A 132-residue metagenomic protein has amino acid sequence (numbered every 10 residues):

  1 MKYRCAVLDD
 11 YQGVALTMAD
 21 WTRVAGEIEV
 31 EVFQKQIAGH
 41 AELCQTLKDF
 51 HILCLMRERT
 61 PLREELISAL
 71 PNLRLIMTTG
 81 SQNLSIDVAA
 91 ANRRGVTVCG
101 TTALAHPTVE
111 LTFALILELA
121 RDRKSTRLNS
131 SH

Functional and structural regions predicted by a protein language model:
M1-I52, M56-R57: N-terminal glycine-/charge-rich "phosphate-binding" loop or analogous flexible N-terminal tail
F50-R127: Phosphate/diphosphate ligand-binding glycine-rich loop within oxidoreductases
L128-H132: Positively charged, low-complexity/disordered segments
